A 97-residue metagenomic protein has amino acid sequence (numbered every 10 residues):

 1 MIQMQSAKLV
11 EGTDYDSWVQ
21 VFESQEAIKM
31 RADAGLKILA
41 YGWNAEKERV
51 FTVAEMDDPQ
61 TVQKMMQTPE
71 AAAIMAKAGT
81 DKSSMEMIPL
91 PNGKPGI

Functional and structural regions predicted by a protein language model:
M1-A72, D81-I97: Short S/T/G/P-rich N-terminal loop/turn motif that feeds into the first structured element of a domain
